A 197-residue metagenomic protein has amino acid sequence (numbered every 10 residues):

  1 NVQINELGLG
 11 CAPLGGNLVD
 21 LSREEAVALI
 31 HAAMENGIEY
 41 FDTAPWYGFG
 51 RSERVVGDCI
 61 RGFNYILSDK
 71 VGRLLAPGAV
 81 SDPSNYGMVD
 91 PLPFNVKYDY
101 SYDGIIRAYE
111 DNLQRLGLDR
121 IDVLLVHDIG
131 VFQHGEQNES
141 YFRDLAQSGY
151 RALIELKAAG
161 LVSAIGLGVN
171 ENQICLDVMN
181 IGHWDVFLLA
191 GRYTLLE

Functional and structural regions predicted by a protein language model:
N1-V80: N-terminal binding-site loop/beta-alpha segment at the start of enzyme catalytic domains that lines or forms
I4-G8, E39-Y40, N64-S68, R120-L125 (+2 more regions): Structural preference for beta-strand elements that scaffold enzyme active sites
A12-E24, D90-I106, N138: Active-site mouth loops of central-metabolism enzymes
P13, Y47, V71-L75, L125-V131 (+2 more regions): Active-site-proximal loop/turn and secondary-structure-junction residues that shape catalytic pockets, frequently
D20-A33, S101-R115, N170-D177: Short, acidic/polar
E25, I129-E197: Beta/alpha (TIM)-barrel catalytic core signal, keyed to glycine-rich beta->alpha loops juxtaposed to Asp/Glu that bind
E35-G37, D111-R120, A152-I165: A structural motif corresponding to the C-terminal end of an alpha-helix and its immediate exit/capping segment
L113-Q137: Active-site groove signature of glycoside hydrolases
